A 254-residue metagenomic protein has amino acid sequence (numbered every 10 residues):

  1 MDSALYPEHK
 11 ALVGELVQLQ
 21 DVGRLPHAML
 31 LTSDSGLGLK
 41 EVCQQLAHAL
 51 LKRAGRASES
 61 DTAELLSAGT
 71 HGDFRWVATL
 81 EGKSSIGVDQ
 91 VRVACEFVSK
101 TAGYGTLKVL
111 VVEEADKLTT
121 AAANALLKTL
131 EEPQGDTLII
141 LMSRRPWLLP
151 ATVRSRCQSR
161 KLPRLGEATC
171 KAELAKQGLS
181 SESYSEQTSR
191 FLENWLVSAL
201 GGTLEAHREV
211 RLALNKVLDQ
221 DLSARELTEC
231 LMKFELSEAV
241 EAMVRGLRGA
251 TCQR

Functional and structural regions predicted by a protein language model:
M1-A49, R53-S67, G135-L138, R144-R254: Charged, glycine-rich active-site and insertion segments that engage polyanionic ligands
G14-Q20, G87-V109, K117, A121-K128: Conserved alpha-helical scaffold flanking the Walker A/P-loop in AAA+ ATPase domains
T32-D34, W76-E81: A short hydrophobic beta-strand->loop->alpha-helix junction that borders the nucleotide-binding pocket of P-loop NTPases
K52, K100, E131-E132: Conserved amphipathic alpha-helical interaction elements at protein-protein interfaces in regulatory, energy-coupling
F74-W76, S159: Conserved beta-strand scaffold positions in the cores of enzyme catalytic domains, especially in NTP/NDP-utilizing
E81-V88, A115, S159: Flexible beta-alpha connector loops of hexameric P-loop NTPases
G105-V109, Q134-I140: Loop/turn-to-beta-strand initiation segments
L110, E114, L118, A122-A125 (+3 more regions): Helical "lid/switch" subdomain of P-loop NTPase nucleotide-binding domains
